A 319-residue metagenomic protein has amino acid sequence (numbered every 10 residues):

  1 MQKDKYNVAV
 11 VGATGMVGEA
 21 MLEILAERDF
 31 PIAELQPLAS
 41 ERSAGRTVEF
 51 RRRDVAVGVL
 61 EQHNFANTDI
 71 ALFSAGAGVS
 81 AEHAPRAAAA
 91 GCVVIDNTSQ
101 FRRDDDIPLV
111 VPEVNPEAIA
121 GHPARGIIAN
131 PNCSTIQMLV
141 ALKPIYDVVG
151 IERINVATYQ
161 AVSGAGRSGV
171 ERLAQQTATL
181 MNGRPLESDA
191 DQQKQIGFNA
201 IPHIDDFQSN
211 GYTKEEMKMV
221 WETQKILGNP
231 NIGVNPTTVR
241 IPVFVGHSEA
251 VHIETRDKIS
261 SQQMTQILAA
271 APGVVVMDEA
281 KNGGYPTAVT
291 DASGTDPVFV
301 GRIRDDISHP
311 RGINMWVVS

Functional and structural regions predicted by a protein language model:
M1-I196, I232-G233, Q266, D278-H309: N-terminal Rossmann-like NAD(P) cofactor-binding subdomain of oxidoreductases, focused on the glycine-rich
E41-S43, C133-S134, T158-A165, A200-F207 (+2 more regions): Glycine-rich beta-alpha junction loops
G183-E187, K218-E222, V234-V239, A250 (+1 more regions): Glycine-rich, charged/polar anion/phosphate-binding loops that engage phosphate groups from diverse ligands
Q193, G197-F244: Oxyanion-binding "anion nests"
V245-E249: Conserved glycine-rich beta-strand-loop-beta hairpin in the small C-terminal domain of fold type I
H252-E254, V318: Short hydrophobic/aromatic beta-strand micro-patches that form the beta-sheet surface supporting nucleotide- or nucleic
S261-A271: Short amphipathic alpha-helices in soluble, non-transmembrane regions that often serve as interface/regulatory elements
H309-V318: Short FAD-binding loop at a beta-strand-to-alpha-helix junction that anchors the flavin cofactor in diverse
